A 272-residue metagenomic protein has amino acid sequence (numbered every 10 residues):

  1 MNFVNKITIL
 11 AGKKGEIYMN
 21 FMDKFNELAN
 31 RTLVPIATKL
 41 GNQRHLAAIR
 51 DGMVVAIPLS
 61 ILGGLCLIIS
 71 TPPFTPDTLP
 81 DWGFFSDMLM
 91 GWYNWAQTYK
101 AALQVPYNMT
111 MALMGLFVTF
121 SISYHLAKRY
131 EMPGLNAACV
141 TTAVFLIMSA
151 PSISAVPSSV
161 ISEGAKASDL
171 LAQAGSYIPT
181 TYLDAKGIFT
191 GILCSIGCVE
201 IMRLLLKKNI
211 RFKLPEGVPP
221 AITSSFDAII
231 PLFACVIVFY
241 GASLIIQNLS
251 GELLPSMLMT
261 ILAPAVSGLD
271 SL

Functional and structural regions predicted by a protein language model:
M1-Y18: Short, Lys/Arg-enriched N-terminal segments with co-localized hydrophobic residues within the first ~10-30 amino acids
K13-E16, G64, F84, A165: Intrinsically disordered, low-complexity regions
N20-I61, C66-I68, P72-T75, N94-W95 (+1 more regions): Signature of multi-pass transmembrane helix bundles
P80-W95: Luminal/periplasmic active-site loops of membrane-embedded glycosylation enzymes
